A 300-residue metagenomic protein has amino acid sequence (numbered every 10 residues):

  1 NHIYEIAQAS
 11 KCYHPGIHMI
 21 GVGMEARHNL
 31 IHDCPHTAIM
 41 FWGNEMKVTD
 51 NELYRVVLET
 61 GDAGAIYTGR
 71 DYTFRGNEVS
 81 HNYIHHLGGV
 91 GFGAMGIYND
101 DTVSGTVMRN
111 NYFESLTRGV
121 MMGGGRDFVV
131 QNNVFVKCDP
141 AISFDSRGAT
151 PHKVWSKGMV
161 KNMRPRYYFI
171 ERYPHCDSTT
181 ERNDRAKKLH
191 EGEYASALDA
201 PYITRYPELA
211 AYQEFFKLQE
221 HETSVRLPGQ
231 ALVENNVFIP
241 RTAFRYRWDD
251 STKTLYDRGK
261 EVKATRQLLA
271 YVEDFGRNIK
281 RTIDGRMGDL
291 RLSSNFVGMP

Functional and structural regions predicted by a protein language model:
N1-A7, I20-H36, N44-L58, F74-G88 (+5 more regions): Right-handed parallel beta-helix
N1-I39, D100, E171-C176, R182-A195 (+2 more regions): Long hydrophobic alpha-helices with heptad-repeat/coiled-coil character
Y4, Y13, Y54, Y67 (+16 more regions): Sequence-level detector for tyrosine residue identity
S10-I20, T37-G43, G61-D71, V90-T102 (+5 more regions): Glycine-rich beta-solenoid repeat tracts in large extracellular/virion proteins
H14, H36-A38, R75, S80 (+10 more regions): Aromatic-enriched hydrophobic runs in primary sequence
P151, W155-S224, A243, S251 (+1 more regions): Long intrinsically disordered, low-complexity regions that are acidic and Ser/Thr-rich
